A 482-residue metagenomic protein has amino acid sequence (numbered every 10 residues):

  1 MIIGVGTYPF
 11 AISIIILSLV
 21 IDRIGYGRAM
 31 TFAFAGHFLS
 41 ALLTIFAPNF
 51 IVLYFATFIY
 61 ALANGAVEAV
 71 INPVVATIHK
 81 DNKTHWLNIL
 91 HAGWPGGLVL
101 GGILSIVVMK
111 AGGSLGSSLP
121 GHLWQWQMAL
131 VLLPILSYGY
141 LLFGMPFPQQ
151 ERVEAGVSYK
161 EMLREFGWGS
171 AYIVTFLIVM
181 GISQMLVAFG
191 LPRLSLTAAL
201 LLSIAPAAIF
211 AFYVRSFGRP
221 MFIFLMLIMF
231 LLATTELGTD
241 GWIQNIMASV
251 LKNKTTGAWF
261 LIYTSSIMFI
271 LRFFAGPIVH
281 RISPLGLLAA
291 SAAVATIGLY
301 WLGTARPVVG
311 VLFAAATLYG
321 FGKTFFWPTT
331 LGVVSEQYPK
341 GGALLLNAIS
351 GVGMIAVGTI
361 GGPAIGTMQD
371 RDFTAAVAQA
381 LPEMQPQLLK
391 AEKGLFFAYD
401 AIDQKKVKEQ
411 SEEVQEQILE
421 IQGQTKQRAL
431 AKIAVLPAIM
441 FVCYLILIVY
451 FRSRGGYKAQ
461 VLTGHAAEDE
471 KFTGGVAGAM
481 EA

Functional and structural regions predicted by a protein language model:
M1-V5, P192-T197, I223, V250-S266 (+2 more regions): Loop-to-transmembrane helix entry
G4-L19, I262-A275: Central cavity-lining transmembrane alpha-helices of secondary-active solute carriers, predominantly the Major
G25, F46-I51, K80, A305-P307: Helix-breaking motifs and short loop linkers at transmembrane-helix boundaries and internal kinks in secondary membrane
N82-M109, L346-Q369: Glycine-rich segments within core transmembrane alpha-helices of 12-TM secondary carriers
I89-S203: Helix-loop-helix hairpin linking two adjacent transmembrane segments in secondary transporters
W168-L196, A211-I262, G358-T367: Extracytoplasmic gate region of multi-pass secondary transporters
G361-A434, T473-A482: Low-complexity, proline/glycine-enriched hydrophobic segments characteristic of transmembrane helices
